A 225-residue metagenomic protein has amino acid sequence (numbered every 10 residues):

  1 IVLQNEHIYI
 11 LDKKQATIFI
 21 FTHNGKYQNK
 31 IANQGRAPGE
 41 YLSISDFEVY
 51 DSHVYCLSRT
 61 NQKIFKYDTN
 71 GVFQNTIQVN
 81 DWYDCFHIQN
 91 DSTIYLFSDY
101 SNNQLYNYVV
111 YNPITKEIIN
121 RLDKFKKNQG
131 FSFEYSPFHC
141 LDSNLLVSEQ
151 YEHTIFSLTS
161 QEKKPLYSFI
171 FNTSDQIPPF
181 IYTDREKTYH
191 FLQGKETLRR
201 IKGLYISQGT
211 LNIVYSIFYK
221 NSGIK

Functional and structural regions predicted by a protein language model:
I1-K225: Eukaryotic scaffold repeat domains enriched in small/polar residues
